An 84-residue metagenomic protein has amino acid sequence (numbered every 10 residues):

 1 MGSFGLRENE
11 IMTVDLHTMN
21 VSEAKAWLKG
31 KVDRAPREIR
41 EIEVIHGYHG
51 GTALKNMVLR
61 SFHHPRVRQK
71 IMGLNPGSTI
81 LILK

Functional and structural regions predicted by a protein language model:
M1-K84: Long, charged, low-complexity intrinsically disordered regions
